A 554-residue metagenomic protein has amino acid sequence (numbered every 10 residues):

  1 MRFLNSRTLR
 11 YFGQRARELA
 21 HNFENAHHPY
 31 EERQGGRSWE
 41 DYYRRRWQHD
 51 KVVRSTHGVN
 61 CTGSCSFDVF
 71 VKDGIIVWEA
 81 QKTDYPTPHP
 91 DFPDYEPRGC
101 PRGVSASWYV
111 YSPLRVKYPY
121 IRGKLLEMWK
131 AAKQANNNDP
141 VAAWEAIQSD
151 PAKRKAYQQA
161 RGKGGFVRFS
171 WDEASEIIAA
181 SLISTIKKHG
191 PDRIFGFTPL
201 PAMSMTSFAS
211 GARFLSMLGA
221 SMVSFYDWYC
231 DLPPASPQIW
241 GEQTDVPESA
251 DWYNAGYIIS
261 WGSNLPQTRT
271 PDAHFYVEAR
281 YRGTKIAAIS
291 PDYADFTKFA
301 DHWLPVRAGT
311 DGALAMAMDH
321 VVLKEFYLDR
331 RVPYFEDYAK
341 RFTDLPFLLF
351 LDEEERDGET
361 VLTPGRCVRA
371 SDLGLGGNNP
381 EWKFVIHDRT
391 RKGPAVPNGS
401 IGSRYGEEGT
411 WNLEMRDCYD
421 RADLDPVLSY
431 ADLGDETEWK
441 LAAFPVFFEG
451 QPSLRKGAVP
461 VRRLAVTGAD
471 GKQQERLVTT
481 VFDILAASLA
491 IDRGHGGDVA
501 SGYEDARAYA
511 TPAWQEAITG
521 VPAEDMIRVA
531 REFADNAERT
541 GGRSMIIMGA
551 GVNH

Functional and structural regions predicted by a protein language model:
M1-R476, D483-G494, S501, A510-A513 (+1 more regions): N-terminal export/assembly segments and adjacent metallocofactor-ligating motifs of anaerobic energy-metabolism
L218, L489-R493, R507, A513 (+2 more regions): A glycine-rich, hydrophobic/aromatic-adjacent loop/helix-cap motif
Y503-D505: Short helix-capping and inter-helix turn/linker motifs at the boundaries of alpha-helical repeat units
E516: Acidic, glycine-rich loop-and-strand cores that form catalytic or ligand-binding grooves in diverse globular domains
